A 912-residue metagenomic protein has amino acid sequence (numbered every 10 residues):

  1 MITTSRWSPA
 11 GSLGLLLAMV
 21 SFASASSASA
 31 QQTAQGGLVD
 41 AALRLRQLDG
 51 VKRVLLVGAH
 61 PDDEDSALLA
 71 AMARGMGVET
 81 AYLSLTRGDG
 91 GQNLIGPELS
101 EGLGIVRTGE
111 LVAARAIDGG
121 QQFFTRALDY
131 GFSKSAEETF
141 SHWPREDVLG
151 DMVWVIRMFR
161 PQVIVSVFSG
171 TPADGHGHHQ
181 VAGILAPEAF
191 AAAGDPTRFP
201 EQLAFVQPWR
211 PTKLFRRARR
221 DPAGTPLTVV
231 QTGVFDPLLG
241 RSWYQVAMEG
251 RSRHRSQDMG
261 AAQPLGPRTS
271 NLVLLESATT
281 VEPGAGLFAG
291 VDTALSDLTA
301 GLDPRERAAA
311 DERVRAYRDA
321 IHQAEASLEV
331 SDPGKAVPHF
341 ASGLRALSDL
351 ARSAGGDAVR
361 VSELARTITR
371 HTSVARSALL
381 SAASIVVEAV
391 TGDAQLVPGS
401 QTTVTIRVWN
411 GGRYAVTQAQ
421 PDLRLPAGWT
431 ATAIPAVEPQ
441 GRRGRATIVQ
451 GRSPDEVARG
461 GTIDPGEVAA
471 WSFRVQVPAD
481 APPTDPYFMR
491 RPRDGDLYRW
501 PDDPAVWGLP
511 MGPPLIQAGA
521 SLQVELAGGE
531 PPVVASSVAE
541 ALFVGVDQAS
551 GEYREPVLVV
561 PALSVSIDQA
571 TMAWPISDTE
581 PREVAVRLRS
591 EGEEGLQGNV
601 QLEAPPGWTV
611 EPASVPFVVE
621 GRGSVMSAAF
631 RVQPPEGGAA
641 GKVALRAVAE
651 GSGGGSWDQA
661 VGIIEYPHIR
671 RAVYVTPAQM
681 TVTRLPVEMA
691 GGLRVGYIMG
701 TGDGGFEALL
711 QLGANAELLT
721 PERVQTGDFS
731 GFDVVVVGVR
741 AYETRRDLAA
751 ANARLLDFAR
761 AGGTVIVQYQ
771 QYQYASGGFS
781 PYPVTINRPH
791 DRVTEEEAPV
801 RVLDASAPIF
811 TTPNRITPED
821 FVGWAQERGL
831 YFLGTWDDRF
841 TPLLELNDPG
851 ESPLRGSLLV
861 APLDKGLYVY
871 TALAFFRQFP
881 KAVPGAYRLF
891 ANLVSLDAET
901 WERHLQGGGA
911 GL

Functional and structural regions predicted by a protein language model:
M1-S8: N-terminal secretory signal peptides that target proteins for export/translocation
G11-S24: Bacterial N-terminal signal peptides
Q31-P200, R220: Active-site beta-strand->loop->alpha-helix modules in alpha/beta enzyme cores, enriched in Gly/His/Asp(Glu)
D40, A192-L380: The feature marks non-catalytic terminal segments
V390-M689: Long beta-sheet-rich domains in secretory-pathway and surface-associated proteins
S656-G738, Y769-Q771, R877, S895-L912: Aromatic-Pro/Gly-enriched surface loop or interdomain linker that acts as a lid/target-recognition segment
R740-V822: A glycine-rich, often tryptophan-bearing local segment used as a flexible ligand/cofactor-contacting loop or short
R788-A882, A898-G911: Catalytic beta-strand/loop cores that center a nucleophilic Ser/Cys/Thr and support acyl-enzyme chemistry
